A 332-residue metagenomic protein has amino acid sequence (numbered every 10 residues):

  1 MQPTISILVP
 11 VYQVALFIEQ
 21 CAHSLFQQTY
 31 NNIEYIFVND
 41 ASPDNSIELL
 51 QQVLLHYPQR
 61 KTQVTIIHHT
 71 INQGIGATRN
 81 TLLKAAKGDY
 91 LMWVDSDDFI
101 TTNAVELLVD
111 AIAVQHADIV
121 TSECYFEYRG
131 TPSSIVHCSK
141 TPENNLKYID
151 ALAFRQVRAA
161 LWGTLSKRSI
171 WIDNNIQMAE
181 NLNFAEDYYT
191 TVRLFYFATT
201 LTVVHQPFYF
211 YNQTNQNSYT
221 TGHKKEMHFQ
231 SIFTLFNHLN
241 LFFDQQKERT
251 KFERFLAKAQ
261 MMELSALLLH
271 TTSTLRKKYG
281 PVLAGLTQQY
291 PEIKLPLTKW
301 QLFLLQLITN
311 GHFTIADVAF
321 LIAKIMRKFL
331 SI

Functional and structural regions predicted by a protein language model:
M1-S231, F329: Nucleotide-sugar donor-binding/catalytic module of glycosyltransferases that assemble extracellular/cell-envelope
A15, H238, M262-E263: A general alpha-helix detector
L49, K147-Y148, K251, K278 (+2 more regions): Exposed alpha-helical structural elements
V53, A151, F242, G285-Q289 (+1 more regions): Residues that form generic nucleotide/phosphate-binding pockets
F208-N215, T221-R249, A266-Y290: Catalytic core of nucleotide-sugar-dependent glycosyltransferases
R254-A266: Amphipathic alpha-helical repeat scaffolds of TPR domains
S273-I332: Membrane-interface aromatic/basic loop that binds lipid-linked glycans or pyrophosphate carriers, typified by
